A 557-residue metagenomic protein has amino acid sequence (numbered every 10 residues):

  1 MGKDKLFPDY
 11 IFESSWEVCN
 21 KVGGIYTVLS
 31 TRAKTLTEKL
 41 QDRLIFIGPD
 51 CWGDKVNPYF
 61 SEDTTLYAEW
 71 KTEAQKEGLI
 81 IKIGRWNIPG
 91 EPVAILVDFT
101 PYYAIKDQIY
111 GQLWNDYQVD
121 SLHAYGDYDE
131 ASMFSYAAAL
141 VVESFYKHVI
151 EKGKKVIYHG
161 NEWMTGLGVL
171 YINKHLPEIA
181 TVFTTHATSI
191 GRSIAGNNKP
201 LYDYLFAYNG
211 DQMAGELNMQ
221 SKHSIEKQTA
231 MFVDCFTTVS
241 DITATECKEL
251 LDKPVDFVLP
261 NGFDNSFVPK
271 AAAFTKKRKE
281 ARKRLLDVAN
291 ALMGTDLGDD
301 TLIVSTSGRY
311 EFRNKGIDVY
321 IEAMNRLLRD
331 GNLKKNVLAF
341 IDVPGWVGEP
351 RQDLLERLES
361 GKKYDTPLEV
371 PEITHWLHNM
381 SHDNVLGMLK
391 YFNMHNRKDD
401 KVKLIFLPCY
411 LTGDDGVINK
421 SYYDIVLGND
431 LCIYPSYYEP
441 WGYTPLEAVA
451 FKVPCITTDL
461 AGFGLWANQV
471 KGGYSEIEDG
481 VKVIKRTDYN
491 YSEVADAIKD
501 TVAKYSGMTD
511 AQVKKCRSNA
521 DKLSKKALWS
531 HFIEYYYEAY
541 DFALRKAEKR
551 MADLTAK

Functional and structural regions predicted by a protein language model:
M1-K557: Catalytic cores of nucleotide-sugar-dependent glycosyltransferases that transfer UDP/GDP/TDP-activated
